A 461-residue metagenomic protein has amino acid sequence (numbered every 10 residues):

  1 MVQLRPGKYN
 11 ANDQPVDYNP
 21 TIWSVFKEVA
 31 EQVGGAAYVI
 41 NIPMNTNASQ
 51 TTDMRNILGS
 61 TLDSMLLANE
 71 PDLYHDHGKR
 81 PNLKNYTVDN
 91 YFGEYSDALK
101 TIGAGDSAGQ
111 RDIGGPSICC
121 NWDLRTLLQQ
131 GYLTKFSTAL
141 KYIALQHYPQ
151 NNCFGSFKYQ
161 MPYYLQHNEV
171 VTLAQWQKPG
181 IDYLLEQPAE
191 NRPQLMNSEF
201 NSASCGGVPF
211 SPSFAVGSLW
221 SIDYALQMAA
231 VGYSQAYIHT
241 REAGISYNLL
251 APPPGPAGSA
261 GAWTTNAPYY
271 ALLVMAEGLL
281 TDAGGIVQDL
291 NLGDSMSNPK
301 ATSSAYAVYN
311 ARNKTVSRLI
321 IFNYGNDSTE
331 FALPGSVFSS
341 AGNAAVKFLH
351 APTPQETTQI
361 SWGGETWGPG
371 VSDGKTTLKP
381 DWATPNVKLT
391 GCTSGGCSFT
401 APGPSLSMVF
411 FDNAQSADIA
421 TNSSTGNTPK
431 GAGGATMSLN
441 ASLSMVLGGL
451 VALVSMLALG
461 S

Functional and structural regions predicted by a protein language model:
M1-R111, G115-I118, W122-G131: N-terminal catalytic cores of secreted or lumenal carbohydrate-active enzymes
M44-A48, A68-Y74, I118-W122, H147-N152 (+4 more regions): Solvent-exposed loop/turn segments at secondary-structure junctions within structured extracellular/periplasmic domains
S49-M54, N85-S221, V231: Noncatalytic carbohydrate-binding groove/subsite architecture in carbohydrate-active enzymes
M65, E70, I143, E199 (+5 more regions): Conserved, mostly hydrophobic/aromatic
S204-S304: Aromatic/acidic polysaccharide-binding cleft in carbohydrate-active enzymes
S295-G342, V346-T353, P404-S407: Carbohydrate-binding surface patches
P334-G403, A420, S424: Acidic, Ser/Thr/Pro-rich beta/coil linker or hinge segments at domain junctions
G434-S461: Cleavable C-terminal sorting propeptides in eukaryotic secreted/cell-surface proteins
